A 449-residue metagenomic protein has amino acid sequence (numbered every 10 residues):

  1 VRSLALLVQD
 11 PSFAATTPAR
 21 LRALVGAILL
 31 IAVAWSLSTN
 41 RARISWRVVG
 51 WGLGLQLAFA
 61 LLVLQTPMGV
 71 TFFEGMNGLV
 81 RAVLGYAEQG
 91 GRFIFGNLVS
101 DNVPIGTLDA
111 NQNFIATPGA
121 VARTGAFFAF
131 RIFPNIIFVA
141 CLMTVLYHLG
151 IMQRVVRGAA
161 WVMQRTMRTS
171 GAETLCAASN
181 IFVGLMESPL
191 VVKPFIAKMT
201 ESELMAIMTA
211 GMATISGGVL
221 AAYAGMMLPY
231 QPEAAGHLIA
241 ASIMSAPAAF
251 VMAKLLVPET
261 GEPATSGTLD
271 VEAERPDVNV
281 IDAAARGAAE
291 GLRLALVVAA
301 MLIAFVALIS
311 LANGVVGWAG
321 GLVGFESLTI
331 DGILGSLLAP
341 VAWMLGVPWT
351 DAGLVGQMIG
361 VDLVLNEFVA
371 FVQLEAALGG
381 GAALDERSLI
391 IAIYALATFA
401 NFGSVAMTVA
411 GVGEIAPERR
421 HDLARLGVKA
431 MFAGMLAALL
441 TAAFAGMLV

Functional and structural regions predicted by a protein language model:
V1-P18: Short, strongly hydrophobic alpha-helical membrane anchors
R2, G26-S38, G52-L64, I136-V145 (+6 more regions): Hydrophobic core segments of alpha-helical transmembrane domains in multi-pass membrane transport and ion-translocation
S45, G50, L61-D101, P263-S266 (+2 more regions): Interfacial/capping segments of alpha-helical transmembrane domains
A82-R165: Hydrophobic alpha-helical hairpins/lids featuring a short glycine-rich hinge
V156-V191, P263-A283, S327-L334, M358 (+1 more regions): Juxtamembrane inter-helical linkers in multi-pass membrane proteins
Q164-A224, G356-F444: Alpha-helical membrane segments and immediately flanking helix-loop junctions that form or couple to the substrate/ion
I243-L294: Long, contiguous bundles of hydrophobic transmembrane helices that form the permeation core of multi-pass
A289-G380: Transmembrane helical segments that form the transport core of multi-pass membrane transport proteins
